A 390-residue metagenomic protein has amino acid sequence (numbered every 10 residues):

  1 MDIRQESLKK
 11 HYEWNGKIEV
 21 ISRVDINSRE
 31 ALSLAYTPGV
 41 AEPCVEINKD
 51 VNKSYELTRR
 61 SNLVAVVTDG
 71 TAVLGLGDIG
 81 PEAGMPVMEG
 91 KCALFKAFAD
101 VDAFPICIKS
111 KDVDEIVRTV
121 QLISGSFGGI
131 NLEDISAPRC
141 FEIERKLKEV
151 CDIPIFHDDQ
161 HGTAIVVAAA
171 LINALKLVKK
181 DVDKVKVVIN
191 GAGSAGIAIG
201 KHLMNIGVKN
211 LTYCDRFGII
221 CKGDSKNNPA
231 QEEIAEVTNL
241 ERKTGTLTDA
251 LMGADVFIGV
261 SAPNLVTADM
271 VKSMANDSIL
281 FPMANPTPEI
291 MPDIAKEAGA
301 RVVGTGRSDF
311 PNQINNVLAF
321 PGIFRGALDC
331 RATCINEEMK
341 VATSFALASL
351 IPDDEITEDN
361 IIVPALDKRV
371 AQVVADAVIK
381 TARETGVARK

Functional and structural regions predicted by a protein language model:
M1-I155, T381, A388-R389: N-terminal ligand-binding/catalytic initiation module
D69-T71, I79, I108-K109, D134-A137 (+6 more regions): Short, ordered loop/turn segments at secondary-structure junctions
L74, I79-A99, H157, H161 (+2 more regions): Glycine-rich phosphate/diphosphate-binding loop of Rossmann-like nucleotide-binding domains
P105, N131-D134, I155-D158, I189 (+5 more regions): General beta-strand structural signal in soluble alpha/beta enzymes
S124, V182, A250-L251, V271-M274: A short, aliphatic-rich alpha-helical micro-motif
N131-D134, V256-F310: ADP-ribose/adenylate-binding Rossmann-like module
D158, K180, P282-K390: Adenosine-phosphate binding glycine-rich loop
